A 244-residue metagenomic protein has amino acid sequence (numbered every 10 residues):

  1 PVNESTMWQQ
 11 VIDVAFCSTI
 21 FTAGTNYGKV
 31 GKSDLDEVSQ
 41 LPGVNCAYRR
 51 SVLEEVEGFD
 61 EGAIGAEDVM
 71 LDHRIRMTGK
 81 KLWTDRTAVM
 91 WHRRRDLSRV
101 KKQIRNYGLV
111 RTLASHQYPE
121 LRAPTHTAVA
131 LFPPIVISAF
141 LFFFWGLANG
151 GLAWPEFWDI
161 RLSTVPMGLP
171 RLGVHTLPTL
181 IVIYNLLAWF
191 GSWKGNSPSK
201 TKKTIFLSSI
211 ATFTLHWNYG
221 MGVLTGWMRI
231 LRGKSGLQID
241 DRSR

Functional and structural regions predicted by a protein language model:
P1, A15-V38, E54, T112 (+1 more regions): Short, flexible, basic/aromatic active-site loop/helix in glycosyltransferases
P1-Q9, N26-K29, A88-H92: Short beta-strand-to-loop element that shapes/binds the nucleotide-sugar donor at the catalytic cleft/hinge
N3, E54, D60-R122: Catalytic donor/gating beta->alpha subdomain of glycosyltransferases that bind UDP-sugars
Q9, C46, G65, V69: Short-chain dehydrogenase/reductase
V38-L41, N45, I64: Catalytic tyrosine of NAD(P)H-dependent dehydrogenase/reductases that use a Tyr as the general acid/base
P42-E57: Conserved nucleotide-sugar donor-binding and metal-coordinating catalytic region shared by glycosyltransferases
W91-L215, M221-S235, I239-R244: Active-site-adjacent helix/loop segment of glycosyltransferases that harbors family-specific signature motifs
